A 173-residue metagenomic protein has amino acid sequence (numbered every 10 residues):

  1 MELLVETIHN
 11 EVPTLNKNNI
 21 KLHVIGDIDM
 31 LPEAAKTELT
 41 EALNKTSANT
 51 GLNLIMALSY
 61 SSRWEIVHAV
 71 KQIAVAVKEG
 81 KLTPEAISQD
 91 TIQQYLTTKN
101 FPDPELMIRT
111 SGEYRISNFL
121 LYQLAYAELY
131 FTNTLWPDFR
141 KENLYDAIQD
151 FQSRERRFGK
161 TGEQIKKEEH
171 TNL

Functional and structural regions predicted by a protein language model:
M1-L173: Flexible, compositionally biased loop and terminal segments
